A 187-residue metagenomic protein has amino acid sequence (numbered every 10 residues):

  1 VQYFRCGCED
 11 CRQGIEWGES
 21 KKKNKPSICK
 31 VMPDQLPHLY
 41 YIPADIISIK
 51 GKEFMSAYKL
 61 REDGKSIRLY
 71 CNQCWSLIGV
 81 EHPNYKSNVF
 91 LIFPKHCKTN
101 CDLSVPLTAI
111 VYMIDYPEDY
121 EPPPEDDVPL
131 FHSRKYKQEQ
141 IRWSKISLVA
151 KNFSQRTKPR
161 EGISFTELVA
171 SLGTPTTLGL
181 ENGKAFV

Functional and structural regions predicted by a protein language model:
V1-V187: A short Gly-Trp-Pro
